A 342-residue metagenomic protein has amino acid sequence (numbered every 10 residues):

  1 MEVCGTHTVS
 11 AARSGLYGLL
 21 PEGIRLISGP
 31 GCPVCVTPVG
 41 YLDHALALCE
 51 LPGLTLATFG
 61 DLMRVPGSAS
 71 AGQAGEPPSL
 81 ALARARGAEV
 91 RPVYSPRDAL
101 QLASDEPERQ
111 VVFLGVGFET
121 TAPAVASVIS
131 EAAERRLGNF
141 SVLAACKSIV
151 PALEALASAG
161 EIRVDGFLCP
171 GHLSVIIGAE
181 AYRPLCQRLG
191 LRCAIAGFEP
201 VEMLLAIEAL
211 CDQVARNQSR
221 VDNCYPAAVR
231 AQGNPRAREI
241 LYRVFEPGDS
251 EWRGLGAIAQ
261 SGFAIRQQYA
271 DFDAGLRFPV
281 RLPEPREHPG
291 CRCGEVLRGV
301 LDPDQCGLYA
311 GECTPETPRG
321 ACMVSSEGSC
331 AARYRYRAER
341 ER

Functional and structural regions predicted by a protein language model:
M1-E108, A122, A132-R135, L143 (+4 more regions): Metallocofactor- and cofactor-centric catalytic cores in central/energy metabolism, strongly enriched
L26-P33, F140-K147, A194-V201, C224-A227: A generic structural motif
C35, L114, F118, V142-L143 (+4 more regions): Hydrophobic alpha-helical scaffolding
R97, F118-A122, C146-K147, A179 (+3 more regions): Conserved structured core elements
L114, F118-A181: Phosphate/pyrophosphate-binding betaalpha-module
E161-R230: A conserved active-site cap/scaffold subdomain adjacent to cofactor or substrate pockets
L204-E295: Internal helical hairpin/lid segments
